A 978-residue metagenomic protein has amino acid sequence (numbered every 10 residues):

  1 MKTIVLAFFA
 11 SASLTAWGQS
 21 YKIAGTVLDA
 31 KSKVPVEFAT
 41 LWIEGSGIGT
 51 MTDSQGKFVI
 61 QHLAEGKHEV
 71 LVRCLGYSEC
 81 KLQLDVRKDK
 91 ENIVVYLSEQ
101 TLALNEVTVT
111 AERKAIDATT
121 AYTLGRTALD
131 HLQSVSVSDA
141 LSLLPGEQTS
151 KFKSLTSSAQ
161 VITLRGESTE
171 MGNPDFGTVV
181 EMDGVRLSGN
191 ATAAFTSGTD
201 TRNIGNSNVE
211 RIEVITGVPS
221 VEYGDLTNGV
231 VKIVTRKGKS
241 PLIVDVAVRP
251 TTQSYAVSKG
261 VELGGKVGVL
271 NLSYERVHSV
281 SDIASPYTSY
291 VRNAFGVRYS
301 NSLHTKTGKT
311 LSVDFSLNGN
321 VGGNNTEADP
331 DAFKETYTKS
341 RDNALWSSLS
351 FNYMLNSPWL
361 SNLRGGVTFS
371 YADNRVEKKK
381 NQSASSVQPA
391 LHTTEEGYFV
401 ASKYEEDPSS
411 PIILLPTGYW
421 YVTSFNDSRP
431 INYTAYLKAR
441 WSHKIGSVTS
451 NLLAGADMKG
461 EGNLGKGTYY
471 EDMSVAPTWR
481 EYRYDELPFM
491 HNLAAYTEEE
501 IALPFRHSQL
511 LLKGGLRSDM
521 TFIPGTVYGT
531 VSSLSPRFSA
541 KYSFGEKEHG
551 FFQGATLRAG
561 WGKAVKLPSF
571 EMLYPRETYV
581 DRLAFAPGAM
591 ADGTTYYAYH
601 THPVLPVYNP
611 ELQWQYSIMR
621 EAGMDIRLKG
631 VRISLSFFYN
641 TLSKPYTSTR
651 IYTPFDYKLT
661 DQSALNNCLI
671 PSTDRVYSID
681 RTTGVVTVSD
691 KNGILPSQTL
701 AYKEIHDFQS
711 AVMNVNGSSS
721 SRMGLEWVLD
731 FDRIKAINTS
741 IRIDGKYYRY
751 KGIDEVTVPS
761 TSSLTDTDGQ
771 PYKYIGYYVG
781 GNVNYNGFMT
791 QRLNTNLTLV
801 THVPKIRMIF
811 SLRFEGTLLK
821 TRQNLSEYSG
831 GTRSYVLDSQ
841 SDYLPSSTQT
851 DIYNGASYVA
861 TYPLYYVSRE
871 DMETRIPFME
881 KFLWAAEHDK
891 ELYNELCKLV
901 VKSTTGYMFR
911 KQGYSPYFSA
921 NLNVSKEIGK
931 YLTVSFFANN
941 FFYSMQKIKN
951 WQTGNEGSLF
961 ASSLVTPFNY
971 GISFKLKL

Functional and structural regions predicted by a protein language model:
T26-S32, A39-E44, L71-Y77, R87-H131 (+1 more regions): Short, acidic, small-residue-rich periplasmic hinge/interaction motif at the N-terminus of Gram-negative outer-membrane
Q61, V185-I215: Short acidic/polar hinge/loop motifs at secondary-structure boundaries that mediate gating or recognition
I93-V95, R202-I243: A beta-strand signature from Gram-negative outer-membrane beta-barrel systems, especially the internal plug domain
S142-R186: Extracytoplasmic beta-strand/coil segments of soluble accessory domains associated with Gram-negative outer-membrane
D245-H278, S285-Y371: Transmembrane beta-barrel wall of Gram-negative outer-membrane proteins
L303-V321, S340-V527, R742: Face-selective signature of the C-terminal outer-membrane beta-barrel domain
L503-L510, L659-S839, K890: Gram-negative outer-membrane beta-barrel transporters
V565, L642-K644, S648, T653 (+4 more regions): C-terminal beta-signal and adjacent terminal beta-strands/loops of Gram-negative outer-membrane beta-barrel proteins
